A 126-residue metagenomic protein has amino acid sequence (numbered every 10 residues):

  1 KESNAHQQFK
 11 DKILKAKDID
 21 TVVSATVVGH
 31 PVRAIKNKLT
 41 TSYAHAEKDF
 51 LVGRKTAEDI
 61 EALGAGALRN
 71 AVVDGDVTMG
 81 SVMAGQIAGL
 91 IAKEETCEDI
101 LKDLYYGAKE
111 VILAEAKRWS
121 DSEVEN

Functional and structural regions predicted by a protein language model:
K1-N126: Conserved active-site-proximal phosphate/metal-binding subdomains
